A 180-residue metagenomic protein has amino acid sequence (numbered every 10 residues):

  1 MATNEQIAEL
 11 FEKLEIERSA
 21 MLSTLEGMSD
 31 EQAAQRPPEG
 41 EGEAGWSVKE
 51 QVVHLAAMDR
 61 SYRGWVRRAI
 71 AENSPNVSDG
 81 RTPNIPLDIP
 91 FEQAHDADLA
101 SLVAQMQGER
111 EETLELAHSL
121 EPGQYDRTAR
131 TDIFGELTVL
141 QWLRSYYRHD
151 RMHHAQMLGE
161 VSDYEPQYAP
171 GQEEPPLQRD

Functional and structural regions predicted by a protein language model:
M1-E5, L177-D180: Basic/polar N-terminal segments that are highly enriched at the extreme N-terminus, encompassing both cleavable
T3-A33, A56-G64, R68, S145-R148: Alpha-helical bundle segments that constitute or directly flank the non-heme di-iron/ferroxidase center
T3-I7, F91-L99, D132-V139: A short, mixed-charge helix-start or loop-turn motif at secondary-structure junctions
E5-E12, Q35-G40, S101, I133: Solvent-exposed interaction patches of small proteins and small membrane subunits
K13-E17, I85-D126, L143-Y146: Acidic/histidine-rich alpha-helical segments that form the ligand environment of transition-metal centers
E26-S29, I70, H118-E121, V161: A structural signal for long alpha-helical coiled-coils and helix-turn connectors that form the cytosolic signaling
Q35-I85, L114, Y125-D180: Short, contiguous alpha-helical
